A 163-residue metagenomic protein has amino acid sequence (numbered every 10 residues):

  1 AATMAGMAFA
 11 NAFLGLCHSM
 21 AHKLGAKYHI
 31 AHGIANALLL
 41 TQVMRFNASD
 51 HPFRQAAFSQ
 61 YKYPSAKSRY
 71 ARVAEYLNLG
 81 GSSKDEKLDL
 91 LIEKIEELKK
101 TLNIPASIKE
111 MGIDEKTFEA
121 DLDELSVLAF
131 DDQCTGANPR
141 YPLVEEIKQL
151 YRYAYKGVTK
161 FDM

Functional and structural regions predicted by a protein language model:
A1-G15, S19, K23-G25, H29 (+1 more regions): A conserved active-site cap/scaffold subdomain adjacent to cofactor or substrate pockets
A1-G6, M20, L40-M44, I95 (+3 more regions): Short alpha-helical scaffolding segments that buttress acidic/His motifs in well-ordered protein cores
T3-M7, A21, G25, R45 (+2 more regions): A broad detector of the eukaryotic-type serine/threonine protein kinase catalytic domain
G6-F9, A48, V158: A structural signal for well-ordered alpha-helices, especially hydrophobic packing surfaces of coiled-coils
A12, I104, C134-T135: Short arginine-rich
L16, A35-L39, R69, D121 (+3 more regions): Residue-level detector of well-ordered alpha-helical segments, enriched for hydrophobic/aromatic packing positions
K27-I30, I34-T117, K160-F161: Gly/Pro-rich interdomain helix-loop hinge
T117-M163: Short, amphipathic C-terminal "tail helix"
